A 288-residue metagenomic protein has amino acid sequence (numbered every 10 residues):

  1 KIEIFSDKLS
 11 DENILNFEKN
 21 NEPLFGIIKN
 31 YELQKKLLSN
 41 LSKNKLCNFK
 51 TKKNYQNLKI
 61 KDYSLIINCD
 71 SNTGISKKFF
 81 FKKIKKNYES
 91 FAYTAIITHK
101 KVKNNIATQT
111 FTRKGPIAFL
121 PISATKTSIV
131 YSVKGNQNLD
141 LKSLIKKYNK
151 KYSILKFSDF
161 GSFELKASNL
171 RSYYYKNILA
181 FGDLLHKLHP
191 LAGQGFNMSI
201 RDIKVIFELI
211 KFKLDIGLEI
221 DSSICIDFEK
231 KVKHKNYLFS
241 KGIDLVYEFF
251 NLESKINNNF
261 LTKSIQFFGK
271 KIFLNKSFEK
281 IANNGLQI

Functional and structural regions predicted by a protein language model:
E3-F80, I84-I96: Conserved N-terminal helical subregion
I4, F119-L120, Y173: A structural signal for short hydrophobic beta-strand segments in well-ordered beta-sheet cores
G26, A124-T127, I178: Short hydrophobic/glycine-rich mini-motifs in sensory/regulatory modules that couple input to downstream signaling
N40-K43, H99, L209-K213: Active-site catalytic microenvironments for nucleophilic, acid-base chemistry
N44-K45, Y175, K271: Acidic-histidine catalytic/liganding microenvironments
I66-Y152, F157-F160: Conserved FAD-binding catalytic core of PHBH/FMO-like flavoproteins
Q137-I220: FAD/FMN-dependent oxidoreductases across multiple families
K150, E208-I288: C-terminal helical "tail/cap" subdomain of flavin- and related membrane-associated enzymes
